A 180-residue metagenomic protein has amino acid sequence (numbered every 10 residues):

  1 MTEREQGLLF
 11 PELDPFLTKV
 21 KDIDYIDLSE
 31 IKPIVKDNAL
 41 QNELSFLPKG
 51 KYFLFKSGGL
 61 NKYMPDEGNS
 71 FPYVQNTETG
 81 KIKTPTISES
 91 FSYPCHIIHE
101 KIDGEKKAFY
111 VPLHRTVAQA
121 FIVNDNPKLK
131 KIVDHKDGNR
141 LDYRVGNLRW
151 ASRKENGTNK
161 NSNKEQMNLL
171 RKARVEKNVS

Functional and structural regions predicted by a protein language model:
T2-I132, N139-S180: Conserved recognition-core residues within compact binding domains
